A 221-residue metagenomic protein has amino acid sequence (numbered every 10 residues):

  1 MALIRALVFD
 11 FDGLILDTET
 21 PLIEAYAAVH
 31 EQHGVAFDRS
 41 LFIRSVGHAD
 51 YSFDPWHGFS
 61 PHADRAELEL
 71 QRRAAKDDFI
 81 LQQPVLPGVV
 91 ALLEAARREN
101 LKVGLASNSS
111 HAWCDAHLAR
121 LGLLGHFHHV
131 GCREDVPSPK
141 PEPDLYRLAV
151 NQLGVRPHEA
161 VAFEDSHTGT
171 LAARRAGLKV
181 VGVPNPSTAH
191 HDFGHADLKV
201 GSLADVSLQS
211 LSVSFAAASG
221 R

Functional and structural regions predicted by a protein language model:
M1-R5, E94-R97, S110-R221: Asp-based, Mg2+/Mn2+-dependent phosphohydrolase catalytic module
A2-E99, S110-A112: N-terminal helical cap/lid subdomain that shapes the substrate entry/recognition surface in HAD-like hydrolases
D17, L105-S107, G182: Hydrophobic residues in well-ordered beta-strands that form the structural core
A36, K102, K179: Residue-level detector of anion-binding/catalytic polar loops
V85, A106, S138: Residue-level marker of regulatory loop/turn positions in helix-turn-helix DNA-binding domains and in histidine
